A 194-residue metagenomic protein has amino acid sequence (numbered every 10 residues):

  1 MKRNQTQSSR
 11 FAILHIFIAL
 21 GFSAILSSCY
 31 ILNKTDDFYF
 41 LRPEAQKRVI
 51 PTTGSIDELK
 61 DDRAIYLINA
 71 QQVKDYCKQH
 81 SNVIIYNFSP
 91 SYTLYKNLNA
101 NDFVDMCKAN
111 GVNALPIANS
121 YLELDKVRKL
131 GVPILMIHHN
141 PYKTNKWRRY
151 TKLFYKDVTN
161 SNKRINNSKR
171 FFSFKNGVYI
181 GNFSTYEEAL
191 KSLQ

Functional and structural regions predicted by a protein language model:
M1-A12: N-terminal secretory signal peptides that target proteins for export/translocation
I25-S28: C-terminal motif of bacterial Sec signal peptides marking the signal peptidase cleavage site
Y30-N33: Bacterial signal peptide processing site
Y39-E58: Post-signal peptide N-terminal segment of mature Sec-exported envelope proteins
K74-D102: Short active-site neighborhood of thiol/selenol oxidoreductases, capturing the structured segment around
I85, K96-M136: Structural microenvironment flanking redox-active thiols in thiol-disulfide oxidoreductases
L122-N167: Thioredoxin-like thiol-disulfide oxidoreductase module
N166-N182: A short, hydrophobic beta-strand/beta-hairpin element that forms part of a small beta-sheet core
